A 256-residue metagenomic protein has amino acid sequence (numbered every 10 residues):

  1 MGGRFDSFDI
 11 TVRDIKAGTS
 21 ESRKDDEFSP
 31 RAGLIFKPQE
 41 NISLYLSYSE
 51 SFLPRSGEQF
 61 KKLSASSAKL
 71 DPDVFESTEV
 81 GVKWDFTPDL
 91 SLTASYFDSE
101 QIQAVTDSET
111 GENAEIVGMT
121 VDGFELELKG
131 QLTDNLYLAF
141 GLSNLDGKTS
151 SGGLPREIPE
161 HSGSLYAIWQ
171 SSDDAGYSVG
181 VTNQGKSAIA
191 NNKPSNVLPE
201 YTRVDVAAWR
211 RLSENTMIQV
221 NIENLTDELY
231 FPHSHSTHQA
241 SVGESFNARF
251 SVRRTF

Functional and structural regions predicted by a protein language model:
M1-G3, P30, L44, L92-A94 (+6 more regions): Transmembrane beta-strands of outer-membrane beta-barrel proteins
M1-Q39, S56: Signature of Gram-negative outer-membrane beta-barrel scaffolds
T11-G18, S56-A65, Q103-E112, L145-R156 (+2 more regions): Outer-membrane beta-barrel translocator domains and adjoining extracellular loop/strand segments of Gram-negative
G18-D26, A65-V74, N113-V121, G152-S162 (+2 more regions): Replace "Gram-negative outer membrane beta-barrel proteins" with "bacterial and organellar outer membrane beta-barrel
A32-F36, V80-W84, L126-G130, F140 (+4 more regions): Residues on the lipid-exposed face of transmembrane beta-strands in outer-membrane beta-barrel proteins
K37, S43-S49, D71-S143, N221-E223: Membrane-embedded beta-barrel scaffold of Gram-negative outer-membrane proteins
Y96-E100, A114-N192, T226-L229, S251-R253: Gram-negative outer-membrane beta-barrel transporters
L138, G185-A190, W209-F256: C-terminal beta-signal and adjacent terminal beta-strands/loops of Gram-negative outer-membrane beta-barrel proteins
